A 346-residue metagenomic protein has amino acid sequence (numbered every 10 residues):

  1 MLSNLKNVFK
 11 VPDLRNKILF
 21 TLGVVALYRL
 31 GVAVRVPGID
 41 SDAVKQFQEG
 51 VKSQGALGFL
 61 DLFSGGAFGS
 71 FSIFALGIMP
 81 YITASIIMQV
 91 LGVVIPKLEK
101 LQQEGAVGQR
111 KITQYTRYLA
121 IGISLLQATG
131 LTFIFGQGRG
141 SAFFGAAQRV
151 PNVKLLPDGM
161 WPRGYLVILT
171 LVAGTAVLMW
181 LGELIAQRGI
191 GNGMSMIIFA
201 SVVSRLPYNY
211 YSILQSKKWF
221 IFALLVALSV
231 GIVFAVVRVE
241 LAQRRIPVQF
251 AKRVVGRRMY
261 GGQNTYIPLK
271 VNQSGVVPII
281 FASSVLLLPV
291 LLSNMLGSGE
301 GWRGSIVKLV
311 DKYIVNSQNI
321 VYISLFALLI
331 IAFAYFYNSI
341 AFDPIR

Functional and structural regions predicted by a protein language model:
M1-Q102, A106-R346: N-terminal cationic and glycine-rich segments that engage phosphates or anionic surfaces
